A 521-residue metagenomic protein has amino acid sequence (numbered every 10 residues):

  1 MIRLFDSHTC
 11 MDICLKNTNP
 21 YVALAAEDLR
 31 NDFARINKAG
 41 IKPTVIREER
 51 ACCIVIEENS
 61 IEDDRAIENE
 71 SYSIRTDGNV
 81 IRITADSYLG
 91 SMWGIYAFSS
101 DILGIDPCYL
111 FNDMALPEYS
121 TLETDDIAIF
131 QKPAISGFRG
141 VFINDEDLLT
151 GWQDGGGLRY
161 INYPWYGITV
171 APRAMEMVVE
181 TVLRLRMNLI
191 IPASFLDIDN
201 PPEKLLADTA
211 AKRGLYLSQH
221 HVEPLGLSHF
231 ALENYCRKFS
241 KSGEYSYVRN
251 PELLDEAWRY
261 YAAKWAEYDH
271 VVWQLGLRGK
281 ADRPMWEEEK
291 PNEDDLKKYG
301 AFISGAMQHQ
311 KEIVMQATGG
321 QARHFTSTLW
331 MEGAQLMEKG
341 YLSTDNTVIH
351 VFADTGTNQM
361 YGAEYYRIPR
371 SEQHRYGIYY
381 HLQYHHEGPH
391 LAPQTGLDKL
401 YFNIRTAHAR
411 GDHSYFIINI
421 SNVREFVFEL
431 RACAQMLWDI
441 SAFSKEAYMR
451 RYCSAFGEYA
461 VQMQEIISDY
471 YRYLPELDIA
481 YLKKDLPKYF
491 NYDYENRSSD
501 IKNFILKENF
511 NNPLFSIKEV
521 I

Functional and structural regions predicted by a protein language model:
M1-P133: Contiguous, structured surface segment used for ligand recognition
K38, L122, F195, P201-K212 (+5 more regions): Gly/Pro-rich turn-and-neighbor structural signature
N79-A115, P201-L227, A231-P251, Y260-A263: Hydrophobic or amphipathic alpha-helical targeting/insertion segments
R82-D86, D147-P172, M187-D197, Y235-D255 (+3 more regions): The substrate-binding groove and active-site-proximal loops of carbohydrate-active enzymes, especially glycoside
D106-G167, R173-A193, H374-G377: An acidic-aromatic substrate-binding cleft motif
P117-Q153, A207, A211-A231, I349-F352 (+4 more regions): Glycine-rich, aromatic-flanked loop segments that form ligand/cofactor-binding clefts across common enzyme folds
I127-F130, Q310-I521: Substrate-binding groove of N-acetylhexosamine-processing glycoside hydrolases
Y166-L196, L205, R213-S218, T406-S414: Catalytic domains of carbohydrate-active enzymes, especially glycoside hydrolases
